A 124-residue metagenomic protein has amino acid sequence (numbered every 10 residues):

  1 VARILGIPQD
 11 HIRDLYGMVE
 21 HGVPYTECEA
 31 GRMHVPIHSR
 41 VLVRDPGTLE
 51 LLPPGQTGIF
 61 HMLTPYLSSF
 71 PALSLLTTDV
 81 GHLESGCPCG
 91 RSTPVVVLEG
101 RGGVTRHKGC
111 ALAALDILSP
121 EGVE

Functional and structural regions predicted by a protein language model:
V1-E124: Active-site glycine/GP-rich loop and adjacent strand/helix microenvironment that borders small-molecule binding pockets
